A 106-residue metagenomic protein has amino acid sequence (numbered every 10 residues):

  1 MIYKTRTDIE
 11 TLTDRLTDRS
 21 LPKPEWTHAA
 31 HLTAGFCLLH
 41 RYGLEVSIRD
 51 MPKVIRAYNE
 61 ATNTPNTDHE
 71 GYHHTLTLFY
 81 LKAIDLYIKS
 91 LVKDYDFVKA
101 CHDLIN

Functional and structural regions predicted by a protein language model:
M1-I48: Long, hydrophobic N-terminal alpha-helical segment
D18-P24, T62-H69: A short glycine/serine-rich beta->alpha loop
H28-H31, M51, Y72-L76: Short, conserved alpha-helical segments within structured domains
Y42-I48, Y58-N66, A83, Y87-L91: Amphipathic alpha-helical interaction segments
K53-T67, H102-N106: Short, mixed-charge aromatic SLiMs
G71-N106: A charged, amphipathic interaction segment
